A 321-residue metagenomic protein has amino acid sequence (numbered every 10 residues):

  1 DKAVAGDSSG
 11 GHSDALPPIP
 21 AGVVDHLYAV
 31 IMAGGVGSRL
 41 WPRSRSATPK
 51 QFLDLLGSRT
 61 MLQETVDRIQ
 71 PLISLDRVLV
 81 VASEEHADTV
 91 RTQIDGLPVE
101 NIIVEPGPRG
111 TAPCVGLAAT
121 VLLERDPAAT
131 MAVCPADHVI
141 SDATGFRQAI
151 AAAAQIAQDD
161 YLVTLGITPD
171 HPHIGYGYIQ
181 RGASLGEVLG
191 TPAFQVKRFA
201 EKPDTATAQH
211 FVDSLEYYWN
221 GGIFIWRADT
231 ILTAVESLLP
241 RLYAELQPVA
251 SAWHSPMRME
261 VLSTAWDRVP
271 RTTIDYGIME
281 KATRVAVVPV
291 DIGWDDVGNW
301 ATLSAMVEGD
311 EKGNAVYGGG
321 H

Functional and structural regions predicted by a protein language model:
D1-D7, G11-H26, A228-H321: Left-handed beta-helix
D1-I31, S38-P49, D54-R147, A151 (+1 more regions): Conserved N-terminal catalytic core of the sugar/cofactor nucleotidyltransferase
Y28-V30, R77-L79, N101, T130-A132 (+8 more regions): Structural motif
A33-G34, A136, A228, W300: Residues immediately flanking
R39, Q51, E64, R68 (+11 more regions): Alpha-helical scaffold segments in soluble metabolic enzymes
A82, C134, P203, W226 (+1 more regions): A conserved hydrophobic position in a structured secondary element of the catalytic/binding core that shapes
P108-P113, H171-H173, T205-T207, W294-D295: A short acidic, often aromatic-flanked loop/helix-cap motif at beta-alpha or helix-coil junctions that lines enzyme
D142-W266, A286: Conserved core of the sugar-phosphate nucleotidyltransferase
